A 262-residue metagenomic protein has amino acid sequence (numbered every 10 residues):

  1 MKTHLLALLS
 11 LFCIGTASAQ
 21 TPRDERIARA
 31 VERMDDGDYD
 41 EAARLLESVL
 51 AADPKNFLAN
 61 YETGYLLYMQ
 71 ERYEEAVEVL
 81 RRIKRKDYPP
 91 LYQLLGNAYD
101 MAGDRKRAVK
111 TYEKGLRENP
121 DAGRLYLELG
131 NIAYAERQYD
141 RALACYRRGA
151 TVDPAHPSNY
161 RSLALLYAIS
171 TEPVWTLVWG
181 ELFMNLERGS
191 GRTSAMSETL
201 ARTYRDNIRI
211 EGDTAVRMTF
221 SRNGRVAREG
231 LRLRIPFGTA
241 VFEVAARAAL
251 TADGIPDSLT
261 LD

Functional and structural regions predicted by a protein language model:
T21-S48, A52, E62-Y65, M69: Alpha-helical segment of the N-proximal tetratricopeptide repeat
P22-R23, F57-L58, Y88-L91, G123-R124 (+2 more regions): Helix-start (N-cap) detector for alpha-helical repeat units in TPR-like alpha-solenoids, especially tetratricopeptide
S48-V49, R82-I83, K114-G115, R148-G149 (+1 more regions): Canonical positions in the second alpha-helix
E62-Y65, Q93-L94, E128, S162 (+1 more regions): Canonical tetratricopeptide repeat
K106, P173-L177, G189, A201-V226: Alpha-helical linker/edge segments of TPR/alpha-solenoid repeat scaffolds and analogous pre-/post-domain helices
